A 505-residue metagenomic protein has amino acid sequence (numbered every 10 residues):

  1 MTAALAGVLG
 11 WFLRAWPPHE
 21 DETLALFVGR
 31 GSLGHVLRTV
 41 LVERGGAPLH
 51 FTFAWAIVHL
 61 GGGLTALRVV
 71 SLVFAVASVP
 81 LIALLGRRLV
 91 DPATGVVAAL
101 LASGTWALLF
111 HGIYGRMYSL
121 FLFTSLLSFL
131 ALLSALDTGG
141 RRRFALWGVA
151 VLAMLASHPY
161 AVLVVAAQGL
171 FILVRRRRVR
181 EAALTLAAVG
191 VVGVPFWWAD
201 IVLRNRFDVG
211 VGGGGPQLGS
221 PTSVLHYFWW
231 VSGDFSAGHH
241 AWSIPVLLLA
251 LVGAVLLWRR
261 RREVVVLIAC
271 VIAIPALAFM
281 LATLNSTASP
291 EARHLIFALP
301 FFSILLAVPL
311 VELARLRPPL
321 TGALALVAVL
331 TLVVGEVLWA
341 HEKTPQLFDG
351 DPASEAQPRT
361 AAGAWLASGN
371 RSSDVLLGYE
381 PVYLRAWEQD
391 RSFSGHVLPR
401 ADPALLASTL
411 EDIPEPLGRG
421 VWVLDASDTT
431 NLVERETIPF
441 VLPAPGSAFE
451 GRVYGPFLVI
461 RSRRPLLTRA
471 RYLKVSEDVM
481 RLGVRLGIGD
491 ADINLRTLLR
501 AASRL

Functional and structural regions predicted by a protein language model:
T2-L316, T321-V479, G489: Membrane-proximal helix-loop-helix interfaces that form the catalytic/acceptor-binding platform of multi-pass membrane
S476-L505: Intrinsic low-complexity, glycine/proline- and repeat-rich, mixed-charge intrinsically disordered regions appended
